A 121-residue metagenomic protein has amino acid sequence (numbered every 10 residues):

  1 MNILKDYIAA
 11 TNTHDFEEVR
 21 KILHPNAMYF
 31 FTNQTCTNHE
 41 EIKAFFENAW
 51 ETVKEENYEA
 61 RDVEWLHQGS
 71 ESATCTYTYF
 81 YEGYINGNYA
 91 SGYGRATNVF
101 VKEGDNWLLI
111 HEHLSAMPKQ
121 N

Functional and structural regions predicted by a protein language model:
M1-P25, Y29, N121: Short, low-complexity N-terminal intrinsically disordered segments enriched in polar/charged residues
F16-E71, Y77: A solvent-exposed, acidic/Ser-Thr-rich amphipathic alpha-helical stretch
N33-Q34, N86-A90: Short, solvent-exposed loop/turn segments at secondary-structure boundaries
H39, Y84-N86, L108-H111: C-terminal and inter-domain tail/linker signature
Q68-G69, I85, E103: Structural motif
T76-G83: Generic short beta-strand segments
I85-N88, K119-N121: A short, polar/proline- and glycine-enriched secondary-structure boundary/capping micro-motif
Y93-Q120: Short beta-strand edge/turn micro-motifs at domain boundaries
